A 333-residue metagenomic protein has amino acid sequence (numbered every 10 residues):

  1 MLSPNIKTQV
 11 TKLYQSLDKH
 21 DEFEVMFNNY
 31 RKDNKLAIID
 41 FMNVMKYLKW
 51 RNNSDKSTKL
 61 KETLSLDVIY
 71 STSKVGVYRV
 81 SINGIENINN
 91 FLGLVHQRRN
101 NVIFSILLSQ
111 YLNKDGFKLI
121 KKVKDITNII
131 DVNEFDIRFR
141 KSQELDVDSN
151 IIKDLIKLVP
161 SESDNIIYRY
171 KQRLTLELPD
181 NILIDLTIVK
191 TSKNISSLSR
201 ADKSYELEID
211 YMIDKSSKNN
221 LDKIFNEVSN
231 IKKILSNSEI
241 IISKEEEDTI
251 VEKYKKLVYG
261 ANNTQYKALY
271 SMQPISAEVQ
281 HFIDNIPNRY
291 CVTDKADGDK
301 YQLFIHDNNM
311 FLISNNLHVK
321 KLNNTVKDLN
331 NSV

Functional and structural regions predicted by a protein language model:
M1-A261: Phosphate-end processing signature that detects enzymes handling 5′-triphosphorylated RNA and polyphosphate
N133-S149, N316-V333: Compact, glycine/acidic-enriched structural inserts
D222-S332: Active-site-proximal "nucleotidyltransferase
